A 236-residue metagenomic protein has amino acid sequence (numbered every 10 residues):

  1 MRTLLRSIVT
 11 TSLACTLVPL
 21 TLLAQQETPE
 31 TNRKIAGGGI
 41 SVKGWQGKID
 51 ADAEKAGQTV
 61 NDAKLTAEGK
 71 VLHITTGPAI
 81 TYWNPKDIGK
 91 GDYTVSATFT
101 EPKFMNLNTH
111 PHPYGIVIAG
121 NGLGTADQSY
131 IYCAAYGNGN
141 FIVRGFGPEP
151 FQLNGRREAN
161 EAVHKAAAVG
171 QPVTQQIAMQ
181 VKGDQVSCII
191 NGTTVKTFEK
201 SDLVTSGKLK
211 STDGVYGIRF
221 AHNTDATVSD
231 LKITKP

Functional and structural regions predicted by a protein language model:
M1-T16: Bacterial N-terminal signal peptides that target proteins for export
Q25-N106: Low-complexity, Ser/Thr/Pro/Gly-rich disordered linker/stalk regions
T75-F151: Secretory/extracellular carbohydrate-interaction modules and structurally similar beta-sandwich "look-alikes"
T81-D87, E161-V169, I218: Beta-strand-rich interaction surfaces with strong enrichment in secreted/lumenal proteins
A97, G170-L203: Carbohydrate-binding surfaces in secreted/extracellular proteins
A97, S229-I233: Extracellular beta-strand elements of beta-rich domains used for carbohydrate recognition/degradation or cell-matrix
F151-Q176: Short, aromatic/His-centered strand-loop micro-motif at the edge of beta-sheets
F198-S229: Flexible glycan-contacting loops in extracellular carbohydrate-active proteins
